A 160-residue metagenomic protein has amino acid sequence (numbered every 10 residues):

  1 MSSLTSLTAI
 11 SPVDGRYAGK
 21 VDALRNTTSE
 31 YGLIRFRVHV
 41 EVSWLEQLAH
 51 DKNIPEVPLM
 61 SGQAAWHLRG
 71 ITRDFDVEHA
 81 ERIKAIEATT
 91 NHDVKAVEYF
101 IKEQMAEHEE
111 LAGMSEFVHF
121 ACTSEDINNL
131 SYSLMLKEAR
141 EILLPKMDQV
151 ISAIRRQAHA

Functional and structural regions predicted by a protein language model:
S2-A160: A helix-coil-helix interface module used to build multimeric assemblies and to scaffold catalytic/cofactor sites
